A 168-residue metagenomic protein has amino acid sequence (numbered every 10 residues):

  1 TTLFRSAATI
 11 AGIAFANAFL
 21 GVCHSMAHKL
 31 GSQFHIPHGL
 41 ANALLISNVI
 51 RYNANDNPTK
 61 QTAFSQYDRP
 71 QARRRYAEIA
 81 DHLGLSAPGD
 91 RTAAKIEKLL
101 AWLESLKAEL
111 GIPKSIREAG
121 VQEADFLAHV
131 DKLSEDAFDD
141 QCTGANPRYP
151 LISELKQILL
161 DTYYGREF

Functional and structural regions predicted by a protein language model:
T1-L3: Short, small-residue-biased leader/transition segments that mark boundaries at the very start of proteins
R5-G21, S25, K29, H35 (+1 more regions): A conserved active-site cap/scaffold subdomain adjacent to cofactor or substrate pockets
S6, S25-H28, L44-L45, K98-A101 (+3 more regions): Amphipathic alpha-helical interaction segments
A7, V49, A119, L133-D136: Short acidic/histidine-centered micro-motifs embedded in hydrophobic/aromatic stretches that mark compact functional
I13-A16, L20, R51, N55 (+2 more regions): Charged/polar positions within long, soluble alpha-helices
G21, E104-I112, K132-F138: Short acidic alpha-helix initiation/capping motifs at coil-to-helix transition points, especially at protein N-termini
I36, L40-D125, F168: Gly/Pro-rich interdomain helix-loop hinge
D125-F168: Short, amphipathic C-terminal "tail helix"
